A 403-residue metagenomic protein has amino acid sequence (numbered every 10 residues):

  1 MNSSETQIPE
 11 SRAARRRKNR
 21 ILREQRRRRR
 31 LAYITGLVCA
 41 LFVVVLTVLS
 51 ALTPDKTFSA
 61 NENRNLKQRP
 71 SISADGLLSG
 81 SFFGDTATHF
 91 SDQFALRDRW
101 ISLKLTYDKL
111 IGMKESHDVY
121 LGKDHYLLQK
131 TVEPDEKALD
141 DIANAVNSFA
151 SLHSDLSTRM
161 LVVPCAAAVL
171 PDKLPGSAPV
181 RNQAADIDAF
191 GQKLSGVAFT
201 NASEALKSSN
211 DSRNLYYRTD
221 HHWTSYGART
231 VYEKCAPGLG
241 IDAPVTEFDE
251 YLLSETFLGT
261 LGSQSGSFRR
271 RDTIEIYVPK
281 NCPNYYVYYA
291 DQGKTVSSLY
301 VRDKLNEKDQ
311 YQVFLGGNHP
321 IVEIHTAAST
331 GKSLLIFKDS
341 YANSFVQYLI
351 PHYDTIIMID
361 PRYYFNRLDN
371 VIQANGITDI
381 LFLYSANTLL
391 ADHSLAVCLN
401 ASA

Functional and structural regions predicted by a protein language model:
M1-A403: Extracellular glycan-modifying ectodomains
